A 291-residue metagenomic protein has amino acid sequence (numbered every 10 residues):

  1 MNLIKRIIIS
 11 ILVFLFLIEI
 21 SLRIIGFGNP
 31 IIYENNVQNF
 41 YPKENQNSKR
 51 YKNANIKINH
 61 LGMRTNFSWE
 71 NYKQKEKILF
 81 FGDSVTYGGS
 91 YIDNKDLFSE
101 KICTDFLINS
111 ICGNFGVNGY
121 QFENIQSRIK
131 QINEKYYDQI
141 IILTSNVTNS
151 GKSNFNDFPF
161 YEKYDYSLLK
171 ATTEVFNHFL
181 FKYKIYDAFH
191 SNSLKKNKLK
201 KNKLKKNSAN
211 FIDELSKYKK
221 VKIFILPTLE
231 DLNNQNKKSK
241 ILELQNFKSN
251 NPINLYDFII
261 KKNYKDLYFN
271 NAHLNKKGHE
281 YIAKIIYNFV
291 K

Functional and structural regions predicted by a protein language model:
I4, N251, L267-K291: Histidine-centered active-site loop/cap adjacent to the catalytic His in serine esterases/O-acetyl transfer systems
R6-R23: Hydrophobic membrane-insertion alpha-helices, especially the h-region of bacterial N-terminal signal peptides
I25-K101, I259-I260: Membrane/wall-proximal cationic-aromatic binding patches
L79, G88-K163: Conserved SGNH/GDSL esterase-like catalytic core that processes O-acyl groups on lipids and polysaccharides
F80, L97, K101, N124-S127 (+5 more regions): Extracytoplasmic/secreted proteins, especially bacterial periplasmic and envelope-associated proteins
V85-Y91, N114-F115, K200, Y268-A272: Second-shell loop/turn segments in exported
S145-E243, D257-Y268: Serine-dependent acyl-ester chemistry module
